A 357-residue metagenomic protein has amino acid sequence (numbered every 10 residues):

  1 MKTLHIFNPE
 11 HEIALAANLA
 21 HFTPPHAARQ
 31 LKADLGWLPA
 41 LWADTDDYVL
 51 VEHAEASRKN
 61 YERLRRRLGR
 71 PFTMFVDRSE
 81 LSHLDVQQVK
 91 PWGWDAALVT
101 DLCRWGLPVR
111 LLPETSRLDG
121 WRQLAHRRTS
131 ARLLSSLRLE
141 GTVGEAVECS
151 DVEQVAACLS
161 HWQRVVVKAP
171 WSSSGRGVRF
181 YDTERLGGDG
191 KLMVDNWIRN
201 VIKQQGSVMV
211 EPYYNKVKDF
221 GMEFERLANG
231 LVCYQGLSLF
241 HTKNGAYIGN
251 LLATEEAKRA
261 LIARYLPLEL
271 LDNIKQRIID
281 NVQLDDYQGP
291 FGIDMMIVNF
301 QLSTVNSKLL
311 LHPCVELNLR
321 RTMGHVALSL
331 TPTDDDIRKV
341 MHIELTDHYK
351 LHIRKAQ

Functional and structural regions predicted by a protein language model:
M1-T45: N-terminal-proximal low-complexity accessory segments that begin disordered and transition into the first
R29-L41, L50-A157: Conserved N-proximal alpha/beta basic substrate-recognition cap immediately N-terminal to, or forming the N-lobe
T45-D47, R338-Q357: C-terminal amphipathic "assembly/sorting" segment characterized by alternating charged and hydrophobic residues
E140-G144, V166, D182-N215, N281: Conserved ATP-binding module of the ATP-grasp superfamily
E145-A146, R164-V194, G221, N244-L261: Glycine-rich phosphate-binding loop of ATP-grasp-fold ATP-dependent ligases
L192-A246, M296-N299, L309-C314, L319: Phosphate-binding site of ATP-dependent enzymes
K203-S207, Y234, A246-L310, Y349-A356: A long amphipathic alpha-helix within ATP-dependent nucleotide-binding catalytic cores
F224-R277, N318-E344: ATP-dependent carboxylate/phosphate-activation module, predominantly the ATP-grasp catalytic core and closely related
